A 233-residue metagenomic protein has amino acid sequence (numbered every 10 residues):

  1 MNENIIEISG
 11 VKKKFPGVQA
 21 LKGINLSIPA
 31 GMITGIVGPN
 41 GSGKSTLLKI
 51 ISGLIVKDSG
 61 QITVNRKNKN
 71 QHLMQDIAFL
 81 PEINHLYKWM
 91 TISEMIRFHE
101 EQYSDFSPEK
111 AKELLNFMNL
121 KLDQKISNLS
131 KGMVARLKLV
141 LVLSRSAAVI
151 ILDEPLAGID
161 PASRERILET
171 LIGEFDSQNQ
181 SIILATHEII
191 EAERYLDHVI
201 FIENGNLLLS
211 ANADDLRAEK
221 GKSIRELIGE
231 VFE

Functional and structural regions predicted by a protein language model:
V37-P39: The feature captures the beta-strand-to-loop junction immediately N-terminal to the Walker
S52: Helix-to-loop junction immediately C-terminal to a conserved catalytic motif
G60-L73: Conserved ABC transporter NBD signature motif
I83-G132, L137: ABC-family P-loop ATPase nucleotide-binding domains
I150-E154: Catalytic Walker B motif of ABC-type/P-loop ATPase nucleotide-binding domains
E165-S177: Helical segment within the ABC ATPase nucleotide-binding domain
